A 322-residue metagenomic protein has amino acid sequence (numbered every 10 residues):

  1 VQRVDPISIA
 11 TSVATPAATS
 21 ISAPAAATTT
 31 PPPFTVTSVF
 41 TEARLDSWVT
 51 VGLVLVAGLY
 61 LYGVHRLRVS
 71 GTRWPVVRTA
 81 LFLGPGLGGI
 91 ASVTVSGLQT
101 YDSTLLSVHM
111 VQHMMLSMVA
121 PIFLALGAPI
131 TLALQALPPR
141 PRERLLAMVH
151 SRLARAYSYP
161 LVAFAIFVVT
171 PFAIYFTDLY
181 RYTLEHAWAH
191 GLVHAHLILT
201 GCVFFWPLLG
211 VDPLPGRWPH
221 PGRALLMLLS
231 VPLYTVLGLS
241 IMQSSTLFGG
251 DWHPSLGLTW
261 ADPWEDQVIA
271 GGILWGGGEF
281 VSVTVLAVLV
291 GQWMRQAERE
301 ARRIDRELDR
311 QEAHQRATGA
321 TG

Functional and structural regions predicted by a protein language model:
Q2-G322: Alpha-helical membrane segments of multi-pass proteins
